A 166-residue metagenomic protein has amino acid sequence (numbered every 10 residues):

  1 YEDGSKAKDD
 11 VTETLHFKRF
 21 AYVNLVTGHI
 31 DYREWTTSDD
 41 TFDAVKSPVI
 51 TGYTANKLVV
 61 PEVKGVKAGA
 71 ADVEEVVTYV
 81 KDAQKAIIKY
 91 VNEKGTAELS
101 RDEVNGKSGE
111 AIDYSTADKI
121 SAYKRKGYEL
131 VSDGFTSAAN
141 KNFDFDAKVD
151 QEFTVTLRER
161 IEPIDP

Functional and structural regions predicted by a protein language model:
Y1-D3, E62-V91, N140-P166: Conserved "repeat-terminator" motif of extracellular CCP/Sushi domains
Y1-D31, V59-K64, K89-G109, G134-N140 (+1 more regions): Short, solvent-exposed loop/edge segments of extracellular or virion-exposed proteins
T12, F42-V45, E74, I120 (+1 more regions): Surface-exposed or flexible loop/turn and strand-edge residues in extracellular/cell-surface modules
A21, K46-S47, I87-K89, A122: Residue-level detector of beta-strand face positions
V26, V77, G95, S115 (+2 more regions): Intrinsically disordered/low-complexity terminal segments and short unstructured peptides
T27-H29, D39, R160: Cell-envelope/ECM-targeting effectors and their regulatory/trafficking segments
R33-G65, Y114-F145: Surface-exposed interfaces of beta-sheet-rich extracellular modules
D39, S108-A111, D150: Glycine-centered loop/turn motifs
